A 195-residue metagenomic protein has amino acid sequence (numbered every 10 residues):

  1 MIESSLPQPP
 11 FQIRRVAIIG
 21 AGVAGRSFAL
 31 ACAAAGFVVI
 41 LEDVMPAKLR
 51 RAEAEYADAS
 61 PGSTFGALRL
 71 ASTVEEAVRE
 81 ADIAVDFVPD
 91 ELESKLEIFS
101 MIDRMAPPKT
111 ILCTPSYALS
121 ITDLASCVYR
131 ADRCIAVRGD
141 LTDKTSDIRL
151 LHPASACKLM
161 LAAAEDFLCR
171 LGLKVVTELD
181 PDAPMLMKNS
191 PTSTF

Functional and structural regions predicted by a protein language model:
M1-A59: NAD(P)+-binding Rossmann beta1-loop-alpha1 motif at the extreme N-terminus of oxidoreductases
V16, L30, A34, F65-D86 (+2 more regions): Amphipathic alpha-helical segments at domain termini/boundaries
I19, E42, A71, F87 (+2 more regions): Structural motif
G25-S27, E93-E97, S120-I121: Short glycine/serine/threonine-rich phosphate/pyrophosphate-binding segments that cradle anionic phosphate groups
V44-A47, P61-I111: Rossmann-like NAD(P)-binding element
A52, Y56, I102, L124-A125: Hydrophobic packing residues within well-ordered alpha-helices of enzyme cores
I111-D180, P184: Rossmann-fold dinucleotide-binding core
L179-F195: Helical "substrate-binding/catalytic lid" subdomain of Rossmann-like NAD(P)-dependent dehydrogenases/reductases
